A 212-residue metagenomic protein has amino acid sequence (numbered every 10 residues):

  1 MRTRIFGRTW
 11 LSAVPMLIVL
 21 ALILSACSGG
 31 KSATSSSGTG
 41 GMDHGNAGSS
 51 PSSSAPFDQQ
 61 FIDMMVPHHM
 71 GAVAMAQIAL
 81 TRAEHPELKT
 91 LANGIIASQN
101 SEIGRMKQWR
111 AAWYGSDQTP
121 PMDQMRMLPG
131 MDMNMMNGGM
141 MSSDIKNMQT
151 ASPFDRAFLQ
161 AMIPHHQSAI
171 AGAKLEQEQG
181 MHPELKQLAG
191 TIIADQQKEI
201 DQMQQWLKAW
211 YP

Functional and structural regions predicted by a protein language model:
T3-M16: Bacterial N-terminal signal peptides that target proteins for export
I23-A26: C-terminal motif of bacterial Sec signal peptides marking the signal peptidase cleavage site
G29-P212: All-alpha RGS (Regulator of G-protein Signaling) helical domain and cognate RGS-like helical scaffolds
